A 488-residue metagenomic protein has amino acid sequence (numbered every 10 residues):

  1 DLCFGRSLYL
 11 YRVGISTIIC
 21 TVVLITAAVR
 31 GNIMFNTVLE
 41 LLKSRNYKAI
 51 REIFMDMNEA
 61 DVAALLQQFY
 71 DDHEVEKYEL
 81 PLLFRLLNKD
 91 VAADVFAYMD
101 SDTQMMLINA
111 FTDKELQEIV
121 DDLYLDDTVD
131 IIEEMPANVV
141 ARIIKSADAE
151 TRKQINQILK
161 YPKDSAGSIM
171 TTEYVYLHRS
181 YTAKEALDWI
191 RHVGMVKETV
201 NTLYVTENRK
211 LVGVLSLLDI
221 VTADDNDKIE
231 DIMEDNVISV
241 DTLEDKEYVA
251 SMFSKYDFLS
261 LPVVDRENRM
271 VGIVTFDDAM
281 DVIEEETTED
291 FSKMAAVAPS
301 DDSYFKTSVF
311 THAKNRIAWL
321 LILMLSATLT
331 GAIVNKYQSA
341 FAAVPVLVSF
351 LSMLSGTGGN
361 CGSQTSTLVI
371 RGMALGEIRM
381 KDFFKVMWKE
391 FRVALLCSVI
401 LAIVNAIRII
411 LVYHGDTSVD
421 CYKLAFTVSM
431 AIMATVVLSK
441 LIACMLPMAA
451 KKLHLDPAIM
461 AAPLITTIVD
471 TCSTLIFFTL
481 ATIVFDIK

Functional and structural regions predicted by a protein language model:
D1, L66-H73, I409-H414: Short regulatory "switch" loops immediately downstream of catalytic or recognition motifs within protein catalytic
F4, Y9-Y11: Aromatic (phenylalanine/tyrosine) cluster motif
Y9, I25, V29-A298: Hydrophobic packing positions in regular secondary-structure scaffolds
G14-I18, L24, N32: Generic short N-terminal amphipathic or hydrophobic helices
E289-L438, M445-P457, A461, T467-I468 (+1 more regions): Alpha-helical transmembrane segments and their membrane-interface boundaries that form or gate the permeation pathway
T471-C472: Active-site His/Glu-centered metal-binding helix of metallohydrolases
